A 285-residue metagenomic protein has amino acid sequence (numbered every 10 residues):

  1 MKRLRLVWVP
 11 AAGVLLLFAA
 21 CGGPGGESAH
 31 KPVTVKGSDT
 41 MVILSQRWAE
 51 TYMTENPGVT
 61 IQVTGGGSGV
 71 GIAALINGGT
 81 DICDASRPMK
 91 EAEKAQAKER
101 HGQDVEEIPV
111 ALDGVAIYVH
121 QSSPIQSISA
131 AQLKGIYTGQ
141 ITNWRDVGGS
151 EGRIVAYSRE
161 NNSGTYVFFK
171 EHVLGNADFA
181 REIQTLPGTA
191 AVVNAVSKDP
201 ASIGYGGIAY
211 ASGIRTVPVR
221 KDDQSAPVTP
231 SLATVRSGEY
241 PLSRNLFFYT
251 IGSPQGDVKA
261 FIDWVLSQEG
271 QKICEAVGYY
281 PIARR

Functional and structural regions predicted by a protein language model:
M1-P32: Short, low-complexity disordered leader/linker segments with a strong preference for bacterial N-terminal type II
C21-R285: Exported/periplasmic ABC-transporter solute-binding proteins
